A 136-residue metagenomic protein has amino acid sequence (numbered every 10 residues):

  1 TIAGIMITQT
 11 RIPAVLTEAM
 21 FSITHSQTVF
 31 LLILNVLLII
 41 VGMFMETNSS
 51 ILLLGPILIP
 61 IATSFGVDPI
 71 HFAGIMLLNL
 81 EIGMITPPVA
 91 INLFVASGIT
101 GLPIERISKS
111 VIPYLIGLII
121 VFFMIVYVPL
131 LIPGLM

Functional and structural regions predicted by a protein language model:
T1-M136: Alpha-helical transmembrane segments of multi-pass membrane transport proteins
